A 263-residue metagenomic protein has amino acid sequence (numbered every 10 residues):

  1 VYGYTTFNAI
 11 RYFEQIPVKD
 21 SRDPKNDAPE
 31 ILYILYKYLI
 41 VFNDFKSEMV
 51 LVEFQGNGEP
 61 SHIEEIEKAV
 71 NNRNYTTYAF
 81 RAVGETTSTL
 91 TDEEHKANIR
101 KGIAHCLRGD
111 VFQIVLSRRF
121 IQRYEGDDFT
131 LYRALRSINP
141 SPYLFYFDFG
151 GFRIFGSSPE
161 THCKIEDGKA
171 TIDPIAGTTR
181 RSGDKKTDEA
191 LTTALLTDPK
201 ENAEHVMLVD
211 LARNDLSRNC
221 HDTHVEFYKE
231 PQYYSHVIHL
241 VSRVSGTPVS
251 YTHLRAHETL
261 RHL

Functional and structural regions predicted by a protein language model:
V1-R255: Extended alpha-helical targeting/anchoring segments, especially N-terminal organellar/secretory targeting helices
H253-A256, L260-L263: Single conserved hydrophobic/aromatic residue that forms the stacking wall/gate of nucleotide- or nucleobase-binding
